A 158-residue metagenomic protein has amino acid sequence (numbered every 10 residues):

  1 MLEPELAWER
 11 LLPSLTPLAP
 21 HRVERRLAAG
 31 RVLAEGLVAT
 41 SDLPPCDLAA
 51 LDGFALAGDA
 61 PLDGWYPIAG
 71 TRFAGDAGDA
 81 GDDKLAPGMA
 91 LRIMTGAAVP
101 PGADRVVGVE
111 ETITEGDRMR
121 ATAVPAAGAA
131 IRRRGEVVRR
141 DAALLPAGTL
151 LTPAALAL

Functional and structural regions predicted by a protein language model:
M1-D63, R133: Short, low-complexity N-terminal leaders and the immediately following helix N-cap/first helix
A55-L158: Short, glycine/charged-enriched hinge/interface segments at domain edges or termini
